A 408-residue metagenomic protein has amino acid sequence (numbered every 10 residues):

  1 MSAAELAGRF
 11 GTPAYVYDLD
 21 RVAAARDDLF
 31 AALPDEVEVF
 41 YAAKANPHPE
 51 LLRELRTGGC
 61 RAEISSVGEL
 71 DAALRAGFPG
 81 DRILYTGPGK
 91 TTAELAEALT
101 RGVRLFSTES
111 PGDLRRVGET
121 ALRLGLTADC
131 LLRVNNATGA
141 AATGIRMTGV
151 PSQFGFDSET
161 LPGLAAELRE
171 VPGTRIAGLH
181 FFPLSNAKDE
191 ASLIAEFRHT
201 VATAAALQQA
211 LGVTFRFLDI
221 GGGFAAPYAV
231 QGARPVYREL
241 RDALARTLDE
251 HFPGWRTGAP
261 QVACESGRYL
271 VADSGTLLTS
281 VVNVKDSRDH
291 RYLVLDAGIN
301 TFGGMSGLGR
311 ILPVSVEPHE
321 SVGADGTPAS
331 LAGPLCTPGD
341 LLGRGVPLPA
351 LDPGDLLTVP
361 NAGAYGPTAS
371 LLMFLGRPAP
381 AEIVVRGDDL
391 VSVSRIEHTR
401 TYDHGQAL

Functional and structural regions predicted by a protein language model:
M1-A128, V171, R175, Q209 (+3 more regions): A charged N-terminal "starter" segment
Y17-A24, N46, G112, E159 (+11 more regions): Conserved active-site and cofactor/substrate-binding residues in soluble primary-metabolism enzymes
A42, D129-N135, H180-F182, D219-G221 (+2 more regions): Short beta-strand segments
P47-E50, A72, T91, G139-A140 (+6 more regions): Flexible loop/turn segments at secondary-structure boundaries
L52, R75, L95-T100, V117-T120 (+6 more regions): Short acidic, glycine/serine/threonine-rich loops at helix termini
I64, Y85, T108, F181 (+3 more regions): Conserved beta-strand positions
N136-N283, L375-R377: Active-site loop/helix belt of alpha/beta enzymes
A243, D249, P253, T257-L408: Charged (often Lys/Glu-rich) extended helix/loop segments that serve as interaction or gating elements
